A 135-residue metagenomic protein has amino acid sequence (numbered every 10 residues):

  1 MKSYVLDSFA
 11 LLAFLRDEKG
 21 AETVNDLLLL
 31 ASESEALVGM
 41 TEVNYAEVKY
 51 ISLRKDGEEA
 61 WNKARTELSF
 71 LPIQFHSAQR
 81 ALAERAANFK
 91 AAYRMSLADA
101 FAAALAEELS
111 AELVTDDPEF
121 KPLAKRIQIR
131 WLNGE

Functional and structural regions predicted by a protein language model:
M1-M40, L53-T66, E135: Short, well-structured N-terminal submotif of metal-dependent ribonuclease cores
M1-S3, A103-E135: Acidic, PIN/NYN-like endoribonuclease modules and their adjacent C-terminal/linker elements
L6-D7, M40-E42, R94-S96, D117 (+1 more regions): Histidine- and aromatic-rich ligand-binding microenvironments
L11-L12, Y45, F120-K121: A generic structural signal for short hydrophobic patches within well-formed alpha-helices
S32, S69, E107: Anion (oxyanion) recognition and catalysis
V48-R54, P72: Helix-loop "lid/cap" segments that line or gate small-molecule binding pockets
Q74-E112: Active-site neighborhoods of divalent-metal-dependent phosphate/nucleic-acid chemistry enzymes
